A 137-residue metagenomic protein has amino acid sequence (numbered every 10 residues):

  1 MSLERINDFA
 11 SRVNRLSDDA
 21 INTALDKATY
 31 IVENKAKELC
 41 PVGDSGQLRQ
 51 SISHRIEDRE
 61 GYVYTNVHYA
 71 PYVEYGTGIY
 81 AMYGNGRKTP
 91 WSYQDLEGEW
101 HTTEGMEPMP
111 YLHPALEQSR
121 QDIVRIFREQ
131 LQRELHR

Functional and structural regions predicted by a protein language model:
M1-A70, Y83-R137: Short, Lys/Arg-rich flexible segments
Y72-Y75: His/Glu-rich zincin catalytic helix
G78-M82: Short Gly/aromatic-enriched secondary-structure transition segments
